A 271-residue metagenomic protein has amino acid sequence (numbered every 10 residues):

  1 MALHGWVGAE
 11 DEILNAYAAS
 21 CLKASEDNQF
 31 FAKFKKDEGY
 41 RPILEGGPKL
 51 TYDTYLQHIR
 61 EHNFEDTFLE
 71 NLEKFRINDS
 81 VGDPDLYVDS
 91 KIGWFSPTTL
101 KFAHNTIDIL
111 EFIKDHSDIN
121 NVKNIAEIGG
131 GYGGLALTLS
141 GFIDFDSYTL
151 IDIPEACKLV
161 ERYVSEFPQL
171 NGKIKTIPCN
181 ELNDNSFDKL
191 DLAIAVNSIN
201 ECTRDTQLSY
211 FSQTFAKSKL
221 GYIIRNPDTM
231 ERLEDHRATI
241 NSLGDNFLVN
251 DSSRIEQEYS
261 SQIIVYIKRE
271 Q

Functional and structural regions predicted by a protein language model:
M1-F95: N-terminal accessory regions of S-adenosyl-L-methionine
L100-N121: Conserved alpha-helix/loop element of class I SAM-dependent methyltransferases that forms part of the SAM/SAH-binding
N121-G131: Conserved class I S-adenosyl-L-methionine
Y132-I143: Conserved SAM-binding loop of SAM-dependent methyltransferases across substrates and taxa, primarily the Class I
R162-F187: S-adenosyl-L-methionine
A193-D205: A short SAM/SAH-binding and catalytic strip from SAM-dependent methyltransferases
C202-T214: A short, conserved alpha-helix within the catalytic core of class I
S218-T229: Conserved beta-strand signature within the Rossmann-like core of class I S-adenosyl-L-methionine
